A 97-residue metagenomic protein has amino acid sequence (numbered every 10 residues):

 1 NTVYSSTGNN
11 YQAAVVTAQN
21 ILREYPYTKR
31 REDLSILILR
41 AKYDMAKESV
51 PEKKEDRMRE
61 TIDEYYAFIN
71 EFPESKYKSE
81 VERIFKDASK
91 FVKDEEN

Functional and structural regions predicted by a protein language model:
N1-N97: Acidic, polar-rich low-complexity tracts and alpha-helical solenoid repeat scaffolds
